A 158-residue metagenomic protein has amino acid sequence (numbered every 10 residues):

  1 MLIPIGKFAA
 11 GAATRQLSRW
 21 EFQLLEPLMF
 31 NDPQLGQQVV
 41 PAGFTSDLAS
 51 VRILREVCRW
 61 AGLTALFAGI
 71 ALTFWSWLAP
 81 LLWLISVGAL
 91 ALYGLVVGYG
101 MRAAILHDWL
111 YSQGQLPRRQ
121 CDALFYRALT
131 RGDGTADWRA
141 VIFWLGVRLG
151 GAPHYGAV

Functional and structural regions predicted by a protein language model:
M1-V158: Extended terminal accessory/targeting regions
